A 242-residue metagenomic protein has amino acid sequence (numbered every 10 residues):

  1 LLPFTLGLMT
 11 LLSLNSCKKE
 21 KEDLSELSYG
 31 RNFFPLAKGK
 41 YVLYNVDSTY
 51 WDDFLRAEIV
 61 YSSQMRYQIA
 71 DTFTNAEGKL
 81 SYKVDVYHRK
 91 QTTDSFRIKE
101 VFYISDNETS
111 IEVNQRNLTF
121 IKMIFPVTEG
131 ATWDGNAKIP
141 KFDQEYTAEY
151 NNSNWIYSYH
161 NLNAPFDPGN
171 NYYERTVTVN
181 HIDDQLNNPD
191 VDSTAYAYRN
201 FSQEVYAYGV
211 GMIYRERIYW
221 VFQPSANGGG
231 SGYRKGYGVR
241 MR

Functional and structural regions predicted by a protein language model:
L1-F4: Bacterial N-terminal signal peptides that target proteins for export
L12-S16: C-terminal motif of bacterial Sec signal peptides marking the signal peptidase cleavage site
K18-R242: Conserved functional acidic sites
